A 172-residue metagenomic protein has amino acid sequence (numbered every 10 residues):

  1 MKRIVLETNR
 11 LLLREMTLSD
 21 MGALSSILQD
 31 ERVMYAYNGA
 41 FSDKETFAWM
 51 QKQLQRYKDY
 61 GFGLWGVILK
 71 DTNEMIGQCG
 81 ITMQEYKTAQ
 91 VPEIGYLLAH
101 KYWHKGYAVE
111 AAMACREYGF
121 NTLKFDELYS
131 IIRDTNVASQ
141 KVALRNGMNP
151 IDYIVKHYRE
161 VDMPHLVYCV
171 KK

Functional and structural regions predicted by a protein language model:
M1-M34, I68-K172: Acyl-donor (CoA/ACP) binding surface of acyl/acetyltransferases
R32-K52: Conserved GNAT-fold acetyl-CoA-binding loop/helix
F41-E45, G63, Q90, T135: Short, conserved alpha-helical segments within structured domains
Q53-G66: A short helix-loop-beta-strand connector motif used in the catalytic cores of GNAT acetyltransferases and, in some
